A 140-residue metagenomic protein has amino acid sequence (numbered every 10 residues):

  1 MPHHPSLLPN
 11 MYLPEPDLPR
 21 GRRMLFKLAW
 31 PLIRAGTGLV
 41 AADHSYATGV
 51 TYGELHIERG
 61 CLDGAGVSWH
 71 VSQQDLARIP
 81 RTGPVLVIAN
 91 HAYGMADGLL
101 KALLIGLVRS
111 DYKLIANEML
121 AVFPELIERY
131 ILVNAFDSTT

Functional and structural regions predicted by a protein language model:
M1-V85, G98-L100, R109, L120 (+1 more regions): Membrane-anchoring hydrophobic helices of lipid-metabolizing enzymes
I88: Short catalytic-loop micro-motif centered on adjacent basic/acidic residues
H91-M95: Gly/Ser/Thr-rich loops at beta-strand to alpha-helix junctions that form or flank small-molecule/cofactor-binding
G106, K113-T140: Conserved nucleotide-cofactor-binding alpha/beta core module
